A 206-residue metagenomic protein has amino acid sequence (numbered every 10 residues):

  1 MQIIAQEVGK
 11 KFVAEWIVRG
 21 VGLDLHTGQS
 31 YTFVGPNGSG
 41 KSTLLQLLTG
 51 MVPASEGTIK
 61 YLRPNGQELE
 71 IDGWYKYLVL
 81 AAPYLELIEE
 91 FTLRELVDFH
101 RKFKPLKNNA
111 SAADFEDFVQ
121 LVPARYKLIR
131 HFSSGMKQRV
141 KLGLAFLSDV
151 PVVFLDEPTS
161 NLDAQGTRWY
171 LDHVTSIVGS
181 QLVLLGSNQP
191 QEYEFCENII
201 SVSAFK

Functional and structural regions predicted by a protein language model:
I3, V18-G20: Conserved structural motif at the start of ABC-family nucleotide-binding domains
V34-P36: The feature captures the beta-strand-to-loop junction immediately N-terminal to the Walker
T49: Helix-to-loop junction immediately C-terminal to a conserved catalytic motif
G57-L69, G73-W74: Conserved ABC transporter NBD signature motif
Y84, E89-P105: Q-loop/switch helix immediately C-terminal to the Walker
N109-R125: Conserved ABC ATPase "signature" region
L142: Hydrophobic anchor residue at the start of the ABC signature
V153-E157: Catalytic Walker B motif of ABC-type/P-loop ATPase nucleotide-binding domains
